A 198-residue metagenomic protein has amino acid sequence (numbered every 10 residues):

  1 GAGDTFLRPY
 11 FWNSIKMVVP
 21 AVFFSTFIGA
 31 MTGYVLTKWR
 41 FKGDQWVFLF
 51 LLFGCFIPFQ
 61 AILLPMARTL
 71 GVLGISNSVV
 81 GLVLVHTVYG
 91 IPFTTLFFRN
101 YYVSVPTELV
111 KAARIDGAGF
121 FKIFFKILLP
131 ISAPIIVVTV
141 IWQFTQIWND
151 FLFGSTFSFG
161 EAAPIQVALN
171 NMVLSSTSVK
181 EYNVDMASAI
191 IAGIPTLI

Functional and structural regions predicted by a protein language model:
G1-I198: A structural signal for multi-pass alpha-helical bundles of membrane permease subunits that mediate small-molecule
